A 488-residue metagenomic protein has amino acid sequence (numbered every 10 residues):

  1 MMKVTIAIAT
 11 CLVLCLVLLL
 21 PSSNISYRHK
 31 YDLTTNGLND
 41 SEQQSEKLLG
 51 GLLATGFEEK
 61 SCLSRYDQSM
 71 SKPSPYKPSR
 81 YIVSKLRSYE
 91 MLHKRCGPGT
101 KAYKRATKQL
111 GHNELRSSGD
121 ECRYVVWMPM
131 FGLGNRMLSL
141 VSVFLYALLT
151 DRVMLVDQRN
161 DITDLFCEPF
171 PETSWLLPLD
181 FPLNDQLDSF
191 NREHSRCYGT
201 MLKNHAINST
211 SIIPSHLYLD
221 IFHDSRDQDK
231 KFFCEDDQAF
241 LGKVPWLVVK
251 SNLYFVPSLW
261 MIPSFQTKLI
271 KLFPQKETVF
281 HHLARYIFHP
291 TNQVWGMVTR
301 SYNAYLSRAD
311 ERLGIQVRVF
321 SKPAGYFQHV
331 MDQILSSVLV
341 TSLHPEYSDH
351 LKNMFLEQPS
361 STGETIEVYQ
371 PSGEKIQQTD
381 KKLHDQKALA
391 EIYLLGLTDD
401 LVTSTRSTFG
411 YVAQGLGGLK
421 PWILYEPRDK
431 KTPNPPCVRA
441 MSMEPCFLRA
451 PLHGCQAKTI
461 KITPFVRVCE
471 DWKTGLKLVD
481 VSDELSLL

Functional and structural regions predicted by a protein language model:
M1-I6: Helix-loop boundary elements of multi-pass alpha-helical membrane proteins
A7-S22, Y27-S336, E470: Secretory-pathway glycan-assembly enzymes, especially type II membrane glycosyltransferases that use nucleotide-sugar
M128-F131, D380-K381, D385, D400: Active-site rim elements
F131, R159-I162, F320, L343-H344 (+3 more regions): An acidic- and aromatic-residue-enriched active-site/binding cleft used to recognize and process polar
N135-R136, Y347-D349, G410: Short, well-ordered alpha-helical microsegments
V141, A388-K431: A donor-sugar binding/catalytic signature common to diverse glycosyltransferases and related nucleotide-sugar
A324-L389, L416, K420-K473, K477: Catalytic lobes of large eukaryotic enzymes
T474-L487: Extreme C-terminal disordered tails of eukaryotic proteins encode short linear targeting/docking signals used
